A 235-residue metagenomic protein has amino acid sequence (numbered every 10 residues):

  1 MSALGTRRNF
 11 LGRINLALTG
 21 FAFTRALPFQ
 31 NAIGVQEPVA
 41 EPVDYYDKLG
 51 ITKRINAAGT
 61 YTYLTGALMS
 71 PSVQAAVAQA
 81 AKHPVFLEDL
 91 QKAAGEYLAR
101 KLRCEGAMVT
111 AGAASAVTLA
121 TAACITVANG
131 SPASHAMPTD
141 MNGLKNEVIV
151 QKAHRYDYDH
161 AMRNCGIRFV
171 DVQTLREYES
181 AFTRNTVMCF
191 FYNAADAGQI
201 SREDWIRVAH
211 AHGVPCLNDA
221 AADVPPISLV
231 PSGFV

Functional and structural regions predicted by a protein language model:
M1-A32: N-terminal export signals
F10-I14, V39-I55, G59-Y63, G95-G106 (+1 more regions): Conserved PLP-enzyme active-site core in the AAT-like
T52-F86: Glycine-rich phosphate-binding segment of PLP-dependent enzymes
A76-Q79, A93, Y97: A non-catalytic, amphipathic alpha-helix used as a structural packing/dimerization or gating element in enzyme scaffolds
L87-K92, G106-A107: Flexible, glycine/charged-enriched surface loops at secondary-structure junctions
